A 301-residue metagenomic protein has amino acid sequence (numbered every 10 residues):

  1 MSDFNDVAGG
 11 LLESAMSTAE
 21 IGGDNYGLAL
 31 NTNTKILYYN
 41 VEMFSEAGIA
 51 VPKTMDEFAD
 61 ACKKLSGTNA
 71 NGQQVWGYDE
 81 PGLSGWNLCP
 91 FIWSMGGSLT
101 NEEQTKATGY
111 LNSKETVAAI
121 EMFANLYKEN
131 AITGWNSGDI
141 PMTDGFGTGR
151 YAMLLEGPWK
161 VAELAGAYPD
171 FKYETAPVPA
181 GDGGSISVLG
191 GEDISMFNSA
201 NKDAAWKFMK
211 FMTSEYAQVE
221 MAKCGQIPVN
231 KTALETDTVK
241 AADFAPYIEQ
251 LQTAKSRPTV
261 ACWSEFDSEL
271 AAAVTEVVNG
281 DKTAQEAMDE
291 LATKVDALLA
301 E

Functional and structural regions predicted by a protein language model:
M1-K35, F91, D170, E174 (+1 more regions): Hinge/lid segment of periplasmic solute-binding proteins
M1-L11, E42-K53, A152-M153, E163 (+2 more regions): Extracytoplasmic "Venus flytrap"/periplasmic binding protein-like
M1-L11, T68-N71, W76-Y78, G97-A118 (+5 more regions): Short, solvent-exposed loop/beta-turn-alpha elements that line the ligand-binding surface or hinge of extracytoplasmic
S14, T18, P169, A222-A272 (+1 more regions): Long, aromatic- and glycine/proline-rich binding clefts that accommodate carbohydrate-like moieties
I21-L30, K35, A59-T108, Y151: Extracytoplasmic/periplasmic solute-binding protein
G23-D24, E46-A47, E121, K128-E129 (+4 more regions): Extracytoplasmic/periplasmic substrate-recognition and gating elements
M55-A59, G134-T148: Short helix-initiation/N-cap motifs at beta->coil->alpha
C62, T105-W135: Glycine-centered hinge/linker elements that transmit conformational signals in sensory and ligand-binding systems
